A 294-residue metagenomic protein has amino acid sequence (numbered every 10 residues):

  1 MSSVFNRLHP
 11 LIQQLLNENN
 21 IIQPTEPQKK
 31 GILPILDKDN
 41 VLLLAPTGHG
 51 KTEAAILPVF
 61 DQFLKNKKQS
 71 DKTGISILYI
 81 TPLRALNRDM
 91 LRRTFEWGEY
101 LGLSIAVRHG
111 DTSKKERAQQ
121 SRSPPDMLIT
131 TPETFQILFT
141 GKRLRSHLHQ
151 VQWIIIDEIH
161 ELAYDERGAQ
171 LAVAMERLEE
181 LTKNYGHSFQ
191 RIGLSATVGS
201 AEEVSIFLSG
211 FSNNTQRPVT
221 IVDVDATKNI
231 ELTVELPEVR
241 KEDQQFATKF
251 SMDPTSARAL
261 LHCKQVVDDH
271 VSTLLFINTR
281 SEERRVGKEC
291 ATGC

Functional and structural regions predicted by a protein language model:
M1-L44: Conserved pre-motif I regulatory segment
L33-V41, E53-D71, R93, E176-L181: Walker A/P-loop NTP-binding motif
E53, I75-E96, A196-S200, R280-S281: Conserved Walker A/P-loop ATP-binding site and its immediately adjacent core in helicase/helicase-like ATPase domains
D61-M90, T182-S188: Conserved SF1/SF2 helicase motif Ia
L86-H109, F207-N214: Conserved helix-turn-beta segment of the N-terminal RecA-like "Helicase ATP-binding" lobe in SF1/SF2 helicases
G110-Q152, A163-Y164: Conserved helix/coil segment N-terminal to the catalytic DExD/H
E176, Q190-R280: Conserved interdomain linker/interface between the two RecA-like ATPase lobes of SF2 helicase motors
R284-C290: Conserved small/polar residues in nucleotide/adenosyl-binding loops
